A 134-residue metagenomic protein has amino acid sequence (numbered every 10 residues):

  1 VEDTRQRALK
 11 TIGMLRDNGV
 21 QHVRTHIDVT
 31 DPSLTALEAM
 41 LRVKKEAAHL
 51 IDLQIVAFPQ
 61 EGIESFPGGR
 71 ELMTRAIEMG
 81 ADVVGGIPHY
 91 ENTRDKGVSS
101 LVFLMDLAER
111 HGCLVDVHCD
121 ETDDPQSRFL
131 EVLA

Functional and structural regions predicted by a protein language model:
V1-H26, L34-E46, L72-E78: Alpha-helical scaffold segments that flank or form the walls of functional sites
V1-Q6, V56-G68, P88-D95: Active-site mouth loops of central-metabolism enzymes
R24, Q54-V56, D116: A structural signal for isolated positions on well-ordered beta-strands in alpha/beta enzyme cores
H26-D31, P59-G62, E91, E121-T122: Conserved short loop/turn motifs at secondary-structure junctions
T35-H49, F66-A134: Histidine/acidic residue-rich metal-binding segments in metalloenzymes
R42, D52-F58: A general secondary-structure boundary signal
